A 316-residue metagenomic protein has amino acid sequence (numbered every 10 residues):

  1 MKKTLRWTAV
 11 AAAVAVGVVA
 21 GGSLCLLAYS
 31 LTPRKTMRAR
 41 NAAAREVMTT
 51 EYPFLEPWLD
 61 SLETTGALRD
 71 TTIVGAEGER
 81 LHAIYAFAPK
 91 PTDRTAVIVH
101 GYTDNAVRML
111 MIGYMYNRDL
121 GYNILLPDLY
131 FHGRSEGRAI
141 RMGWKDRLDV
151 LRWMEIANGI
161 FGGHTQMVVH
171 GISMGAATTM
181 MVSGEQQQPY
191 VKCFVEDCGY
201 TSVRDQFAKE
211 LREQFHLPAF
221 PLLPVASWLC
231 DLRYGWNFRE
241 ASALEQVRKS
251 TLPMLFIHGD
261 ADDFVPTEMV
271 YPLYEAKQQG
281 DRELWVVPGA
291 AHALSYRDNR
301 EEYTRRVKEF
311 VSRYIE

Functional and structural regions predicted by a protein language model:
A11-I73: An N-terminal hydrophobic leader/cap segment in hydrolases
Y102-Y116: The serine-hydrolase catalytic nucleophile loop
I112, A243, L252, P266-E275: Short alpha-helix in the alpha/beta-hydrolase fold that links the catalytic acid
Y116-E136: Conserved alpha/beta-hydrolase
I140-F161: Alpha/beta-hydrolase active-site loop
M181-W236, E245: Hydrolase active-site cap/lid region
K249-T251, F256-H258, D262: Short beta-strand/loop motif that positions the catalytic acidic residue of the alpha/beta-hydrolase fold
R297-E316: Catalytic active-site module of serine/aspartate enzymes centered on a nucleophile-bearing elbow/loop
